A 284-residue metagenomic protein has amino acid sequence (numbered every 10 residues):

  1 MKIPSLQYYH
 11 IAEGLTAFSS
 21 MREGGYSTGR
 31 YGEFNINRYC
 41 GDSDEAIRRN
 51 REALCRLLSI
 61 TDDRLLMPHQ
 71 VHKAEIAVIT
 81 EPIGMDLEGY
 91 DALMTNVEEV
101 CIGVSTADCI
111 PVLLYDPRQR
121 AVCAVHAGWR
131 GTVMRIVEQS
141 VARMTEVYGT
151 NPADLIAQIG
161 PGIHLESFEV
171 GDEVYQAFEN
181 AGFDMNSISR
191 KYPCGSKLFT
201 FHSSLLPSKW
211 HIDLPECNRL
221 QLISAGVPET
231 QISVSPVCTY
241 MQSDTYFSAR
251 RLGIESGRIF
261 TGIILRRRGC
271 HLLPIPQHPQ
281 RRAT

Functional and structural regions predicted by a protein language model:
M1-T284: Active-site microenvironment for binding and transforming phosphate-containing groups
